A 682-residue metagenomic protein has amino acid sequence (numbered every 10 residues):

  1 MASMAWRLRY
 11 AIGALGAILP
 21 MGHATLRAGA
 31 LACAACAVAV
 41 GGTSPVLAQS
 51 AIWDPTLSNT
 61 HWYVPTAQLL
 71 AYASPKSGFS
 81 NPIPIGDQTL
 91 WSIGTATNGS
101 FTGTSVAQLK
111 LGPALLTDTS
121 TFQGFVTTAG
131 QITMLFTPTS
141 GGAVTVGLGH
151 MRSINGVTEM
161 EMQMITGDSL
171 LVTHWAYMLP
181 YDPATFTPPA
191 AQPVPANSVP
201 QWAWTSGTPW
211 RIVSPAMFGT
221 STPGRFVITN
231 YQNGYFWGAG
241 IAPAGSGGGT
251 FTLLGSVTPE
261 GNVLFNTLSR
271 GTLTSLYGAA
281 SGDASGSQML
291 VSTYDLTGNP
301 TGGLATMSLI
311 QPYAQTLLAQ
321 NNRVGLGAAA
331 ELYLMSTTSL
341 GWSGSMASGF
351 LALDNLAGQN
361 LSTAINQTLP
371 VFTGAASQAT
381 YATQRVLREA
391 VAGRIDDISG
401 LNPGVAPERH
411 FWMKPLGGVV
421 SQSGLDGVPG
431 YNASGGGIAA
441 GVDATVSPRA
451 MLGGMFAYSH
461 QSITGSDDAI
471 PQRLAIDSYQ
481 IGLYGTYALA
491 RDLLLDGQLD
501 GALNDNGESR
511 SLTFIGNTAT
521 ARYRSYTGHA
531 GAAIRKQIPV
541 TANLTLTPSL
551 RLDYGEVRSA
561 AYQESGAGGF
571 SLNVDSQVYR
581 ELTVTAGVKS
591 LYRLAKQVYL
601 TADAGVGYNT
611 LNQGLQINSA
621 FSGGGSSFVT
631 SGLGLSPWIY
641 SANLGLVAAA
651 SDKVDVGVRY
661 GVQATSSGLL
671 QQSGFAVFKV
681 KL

Functional and structural regions predicted by a protein language model:
M1-A24: N-terminal secretory signal peptides that target proteins for export/translocation
R27, G42-A48: Sec/Tat signal peptide C-region and signal peptidase I cleavage site
A51-P55, Q88-L90, L115-V126, V146-H150 (+4 more regions): Edge beta-strand at a domain terminus
Y72-T127, S206, I212-V257, T610: N-terminal glycine/threonine-rich, aromatic-flanked beta-hairpin/loop signature
P113-A114, G142-A143, D168, F218-T220 (+6 more regions): Solvent-exposed loop/turn segments connecting transmembrane beta-strands in outer-membrane beta-barrel proteins
G341-T541, L546, N643, R659-S673 (+1 more regions): Outer membrane beta-barrel translocator domains of Type V secretion systems
G424, P429-Y431, Q461-A475, N504-H529 (+4 more regions): Extracellular/periplasm-exposed beta-strand and loop segments of Gram-negative cell-envelope proteins, dominated by
N573-L682: Outer membrane beta-barrel transmembrane domains
